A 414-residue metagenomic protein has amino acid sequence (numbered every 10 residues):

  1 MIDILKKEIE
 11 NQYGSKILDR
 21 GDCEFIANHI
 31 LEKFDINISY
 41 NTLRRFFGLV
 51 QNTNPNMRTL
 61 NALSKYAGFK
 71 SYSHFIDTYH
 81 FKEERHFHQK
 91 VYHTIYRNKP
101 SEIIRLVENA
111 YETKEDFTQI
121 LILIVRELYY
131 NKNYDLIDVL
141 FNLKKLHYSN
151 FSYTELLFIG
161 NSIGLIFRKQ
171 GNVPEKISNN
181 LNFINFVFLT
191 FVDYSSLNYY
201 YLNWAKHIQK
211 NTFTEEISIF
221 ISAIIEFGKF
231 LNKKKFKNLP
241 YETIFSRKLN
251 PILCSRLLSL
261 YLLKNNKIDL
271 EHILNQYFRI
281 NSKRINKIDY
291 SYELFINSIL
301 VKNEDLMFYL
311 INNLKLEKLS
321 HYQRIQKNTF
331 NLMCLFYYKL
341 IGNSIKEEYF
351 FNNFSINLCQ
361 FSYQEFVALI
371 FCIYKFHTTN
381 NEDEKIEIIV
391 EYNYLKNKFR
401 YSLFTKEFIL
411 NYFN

Functional and structural regions predicted by a protein language model:
M1-E8, D22-C23, F81, H88: Basic, alpha-helical nucleic-acid-binding regions used in initiation and control of genome expression
N11-L18, H29-P55, A62-S64: Recognition helix of helix-turn-helix/homeodomain-like DNA-binding domains that insert into the DNA major groove
R58-N61, D77-Y79: "Short basic amphipathic alpha-helical interaction patches in structured regions
Y66-D138: Charged, helix-prone or intrinsically disordered regulatory segments positioned adjacent to compact structured domains
F117-N414: Extended amphipathic alpha-helical coiled-coil/heptad-repeat regions
